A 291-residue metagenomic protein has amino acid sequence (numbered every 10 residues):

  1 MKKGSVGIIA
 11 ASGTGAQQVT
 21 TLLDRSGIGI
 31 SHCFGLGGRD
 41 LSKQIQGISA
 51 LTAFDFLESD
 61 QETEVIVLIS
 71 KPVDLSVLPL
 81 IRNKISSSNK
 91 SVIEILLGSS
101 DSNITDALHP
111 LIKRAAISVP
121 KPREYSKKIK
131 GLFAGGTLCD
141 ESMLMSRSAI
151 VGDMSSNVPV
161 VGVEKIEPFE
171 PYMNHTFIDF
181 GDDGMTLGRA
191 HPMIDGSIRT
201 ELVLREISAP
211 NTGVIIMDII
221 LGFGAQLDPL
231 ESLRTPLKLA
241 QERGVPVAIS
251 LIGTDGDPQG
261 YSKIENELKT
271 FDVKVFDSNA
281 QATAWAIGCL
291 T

Functional and structural regions predicted by a protein language model:
M1-T291: Catalytic-core regions of core metabolic enzymes, especially those transforming organic acids/acyl-group intermediates
